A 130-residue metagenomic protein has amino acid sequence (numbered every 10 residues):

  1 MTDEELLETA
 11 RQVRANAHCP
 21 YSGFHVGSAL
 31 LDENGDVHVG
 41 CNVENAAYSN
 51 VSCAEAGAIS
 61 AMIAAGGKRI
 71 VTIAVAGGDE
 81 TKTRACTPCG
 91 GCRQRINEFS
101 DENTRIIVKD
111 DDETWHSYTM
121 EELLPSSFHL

Functional and structural regions predicted by a protein language model:
M1, L7, H38-G40: Polybasic, low-complexity association/targeting segments
D3, E8, C89-R93: Charged, amphipathic alpha-helical segments
E4-C19: Short, basic/aromatic recognition patches
P20-G23, E98-S100: Solvent-exposed alpha-helices and their adjacent loops that cap or buttress functional pockets in soluble metabolic
G23-L31: Short beta-strand scaffold segments in enzyme catalytic cores
L31-D32, K109: Short beta-strand-to-turn element immediately C-terminal to the catalytic PLP-Schiff-base lysine in fold type I
V39-L130: Zn2+-dependent cytidine deaminase-like catalytic core
